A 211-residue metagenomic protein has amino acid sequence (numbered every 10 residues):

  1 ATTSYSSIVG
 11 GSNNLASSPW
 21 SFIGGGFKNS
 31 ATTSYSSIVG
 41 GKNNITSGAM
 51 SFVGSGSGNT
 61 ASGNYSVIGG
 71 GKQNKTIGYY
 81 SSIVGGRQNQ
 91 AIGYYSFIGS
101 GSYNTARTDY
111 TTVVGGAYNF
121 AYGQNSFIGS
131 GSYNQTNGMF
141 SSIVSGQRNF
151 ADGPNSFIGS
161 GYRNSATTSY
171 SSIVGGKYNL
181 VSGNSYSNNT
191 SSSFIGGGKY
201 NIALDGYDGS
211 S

Functional and structural regions predicted by a protein language model:
A1-S211: Periodic small-residue-enriched repeat registers in elongated scaffold domains
